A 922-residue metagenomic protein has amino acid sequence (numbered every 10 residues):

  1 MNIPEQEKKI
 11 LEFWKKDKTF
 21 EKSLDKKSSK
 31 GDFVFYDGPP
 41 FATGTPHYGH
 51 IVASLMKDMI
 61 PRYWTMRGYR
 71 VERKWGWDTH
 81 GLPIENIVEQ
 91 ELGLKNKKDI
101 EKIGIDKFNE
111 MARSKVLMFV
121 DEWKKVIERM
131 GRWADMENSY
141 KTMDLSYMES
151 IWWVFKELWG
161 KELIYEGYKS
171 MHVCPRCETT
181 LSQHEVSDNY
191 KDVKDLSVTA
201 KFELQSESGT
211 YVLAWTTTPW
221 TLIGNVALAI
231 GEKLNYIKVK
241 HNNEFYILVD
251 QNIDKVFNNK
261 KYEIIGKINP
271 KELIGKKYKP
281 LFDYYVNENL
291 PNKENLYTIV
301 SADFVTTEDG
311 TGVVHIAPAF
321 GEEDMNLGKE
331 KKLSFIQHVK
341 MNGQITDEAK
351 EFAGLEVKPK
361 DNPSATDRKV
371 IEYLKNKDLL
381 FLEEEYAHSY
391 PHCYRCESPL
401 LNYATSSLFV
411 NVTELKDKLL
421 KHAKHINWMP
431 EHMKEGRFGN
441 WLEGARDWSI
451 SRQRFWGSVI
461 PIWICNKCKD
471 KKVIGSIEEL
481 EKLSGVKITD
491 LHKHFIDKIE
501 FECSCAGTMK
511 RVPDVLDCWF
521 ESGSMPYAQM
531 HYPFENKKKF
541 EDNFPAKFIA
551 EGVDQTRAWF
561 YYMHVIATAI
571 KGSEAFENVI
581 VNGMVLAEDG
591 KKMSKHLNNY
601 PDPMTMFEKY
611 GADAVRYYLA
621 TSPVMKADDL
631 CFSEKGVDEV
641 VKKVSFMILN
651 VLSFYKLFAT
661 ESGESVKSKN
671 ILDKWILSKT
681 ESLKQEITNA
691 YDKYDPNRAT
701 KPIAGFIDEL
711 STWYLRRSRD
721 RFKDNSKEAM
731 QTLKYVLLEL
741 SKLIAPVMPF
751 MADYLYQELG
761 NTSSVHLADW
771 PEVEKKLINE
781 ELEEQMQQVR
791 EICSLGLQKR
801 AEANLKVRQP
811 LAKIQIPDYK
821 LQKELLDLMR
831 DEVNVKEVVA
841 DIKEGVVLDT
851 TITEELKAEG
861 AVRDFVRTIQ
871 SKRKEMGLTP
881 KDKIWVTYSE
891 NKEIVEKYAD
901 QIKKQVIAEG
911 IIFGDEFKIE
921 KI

Functional and structural regions predicted by a protein language model:
M1-N2, L420-H432: Short, contiguous pre-domain boundary segments
M1-N243, A317-E330, S334-A349, L379-L419 (+6 more regions): N-terminal, positively charged nucleic-acid-binding surface of large information/translation enzymes
E7, L11, W159-V186, Y190-K191 (+6 more regions): Amphipathic alpha-helical
S29-D37, M59, K95-D99, K124-G131 (+9 more regions): Active-site-adjacent bridging/hinge elements
G49-P61, T65-Y69, W77-D78, T142 (+8 more regions): Structured ligand/cofactor/substrate-binding pocket environments in proteins
L94-E110, P359-K360, W428-E431, M604 (+2 more regions): Short, polar/flexible loop-turn hinges at active-site or ligand-entry regions and domain interfaces
T199, N440-F520, S524-P526, Y532-F534 (+3 more regions): Feature 926 captures the class I aminoacyl-tRNA synthetase adenylation module centered on the KMSKS loop
N362-Y390, I792-L795: Phosphate/diphosphate-binding loops
